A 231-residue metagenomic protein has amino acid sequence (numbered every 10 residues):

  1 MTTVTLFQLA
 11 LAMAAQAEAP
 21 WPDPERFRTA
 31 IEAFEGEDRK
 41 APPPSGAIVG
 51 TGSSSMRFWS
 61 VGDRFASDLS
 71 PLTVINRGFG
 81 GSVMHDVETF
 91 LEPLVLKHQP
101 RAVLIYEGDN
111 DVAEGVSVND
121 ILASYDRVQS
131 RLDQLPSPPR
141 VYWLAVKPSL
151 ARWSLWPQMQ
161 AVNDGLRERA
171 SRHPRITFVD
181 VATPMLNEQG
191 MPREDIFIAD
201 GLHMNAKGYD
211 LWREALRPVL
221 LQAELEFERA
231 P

Functional and structural regions predicted by a protein language model:
T2-A12: Bacterial N-terminal signal peptides
T5, V83, R193-E194: Alpha-helix initiation/capping motif
M13-Q99: Serine-esterase "nucleophile elbow" of acetyl-processing enzymes
A15-E18, F227-P231: Compositionally biased, proline/threonine/alanine/serine-rich low-complexity intrinsically disordered stretches
S67-L69, T89-A230: Alpha-helical cap/lid subdomain in secreted, periplasmic, or secretory-pathway luminal O-acyl-processing enzymes
